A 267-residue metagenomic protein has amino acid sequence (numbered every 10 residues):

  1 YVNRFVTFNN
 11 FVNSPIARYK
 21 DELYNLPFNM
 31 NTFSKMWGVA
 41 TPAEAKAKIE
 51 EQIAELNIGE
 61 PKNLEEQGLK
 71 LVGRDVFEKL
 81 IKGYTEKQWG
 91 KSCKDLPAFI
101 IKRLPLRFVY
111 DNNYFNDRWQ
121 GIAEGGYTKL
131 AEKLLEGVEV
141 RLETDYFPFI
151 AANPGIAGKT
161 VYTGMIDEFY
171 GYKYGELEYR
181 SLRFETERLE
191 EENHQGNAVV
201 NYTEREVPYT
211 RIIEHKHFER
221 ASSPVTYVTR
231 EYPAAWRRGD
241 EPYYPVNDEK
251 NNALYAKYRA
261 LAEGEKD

Functional and structural regions predicted by a protein language model:
Y1-V6: Glycine-rich FAD cofactor-binding loop and adjacent beta-loop-alpha segment at the N-terminus of flavoprotein
F11-N13, A17-K159, T163, D167-Y170: Active-site/ligand-binding neighborhood in enzyme catalytic cores
E168-D267: C-terminal segments that line or cap access tunnels to active or ligand-binding sites in enzymes and enzyme-associated
